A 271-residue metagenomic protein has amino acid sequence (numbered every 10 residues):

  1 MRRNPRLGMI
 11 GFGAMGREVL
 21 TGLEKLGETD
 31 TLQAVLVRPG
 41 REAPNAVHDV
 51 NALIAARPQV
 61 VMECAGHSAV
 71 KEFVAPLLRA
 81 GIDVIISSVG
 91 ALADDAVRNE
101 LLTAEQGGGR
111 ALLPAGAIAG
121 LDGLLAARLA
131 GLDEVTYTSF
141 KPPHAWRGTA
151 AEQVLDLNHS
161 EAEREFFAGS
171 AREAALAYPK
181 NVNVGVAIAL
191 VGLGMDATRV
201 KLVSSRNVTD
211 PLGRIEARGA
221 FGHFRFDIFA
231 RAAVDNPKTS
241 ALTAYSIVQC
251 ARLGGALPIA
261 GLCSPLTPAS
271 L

Functional and structural regions predicted by a protein language model:
R6-V19: Glycine-rich adenosine-cofactor-binding loop
I10, A111, A117-L271: Active-site-lining helix/loop region of Rossmann-like oxidoreductase modules
L26-P44: NAD(P)-binding Rossmann-fold cofactor-contacting core
G40, V89-L92, A117-I118: Short, ordered loop/turn segments at secondary-structure junctions
V50-R79, A91-D94: Beta-loop-alpha module in the N-terminal Rossmann-like domain of NAD(P)-dependent dehydrogenases, especially those
D83-I85: A short hydrophobic/small-residue beta-strand
V89-R110: Rossmann-fold NAD(P)-binding glycine/threonine-rich loop
